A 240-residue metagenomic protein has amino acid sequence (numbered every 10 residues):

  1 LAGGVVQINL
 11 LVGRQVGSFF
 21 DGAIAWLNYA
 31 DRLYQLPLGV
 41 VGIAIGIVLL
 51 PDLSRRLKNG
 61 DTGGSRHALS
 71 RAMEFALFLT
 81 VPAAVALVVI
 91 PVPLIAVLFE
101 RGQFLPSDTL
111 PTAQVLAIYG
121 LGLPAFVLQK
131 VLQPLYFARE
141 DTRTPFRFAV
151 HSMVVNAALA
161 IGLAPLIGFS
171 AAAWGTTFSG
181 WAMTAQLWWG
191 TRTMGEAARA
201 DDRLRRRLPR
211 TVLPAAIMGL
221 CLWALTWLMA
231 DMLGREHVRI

Functional and structural regions predicted by a protein language model:
L1-I240: Membrane-embedded alpha-helical bundles of multi-pass transporters/translocases, especially carrier/permease families
